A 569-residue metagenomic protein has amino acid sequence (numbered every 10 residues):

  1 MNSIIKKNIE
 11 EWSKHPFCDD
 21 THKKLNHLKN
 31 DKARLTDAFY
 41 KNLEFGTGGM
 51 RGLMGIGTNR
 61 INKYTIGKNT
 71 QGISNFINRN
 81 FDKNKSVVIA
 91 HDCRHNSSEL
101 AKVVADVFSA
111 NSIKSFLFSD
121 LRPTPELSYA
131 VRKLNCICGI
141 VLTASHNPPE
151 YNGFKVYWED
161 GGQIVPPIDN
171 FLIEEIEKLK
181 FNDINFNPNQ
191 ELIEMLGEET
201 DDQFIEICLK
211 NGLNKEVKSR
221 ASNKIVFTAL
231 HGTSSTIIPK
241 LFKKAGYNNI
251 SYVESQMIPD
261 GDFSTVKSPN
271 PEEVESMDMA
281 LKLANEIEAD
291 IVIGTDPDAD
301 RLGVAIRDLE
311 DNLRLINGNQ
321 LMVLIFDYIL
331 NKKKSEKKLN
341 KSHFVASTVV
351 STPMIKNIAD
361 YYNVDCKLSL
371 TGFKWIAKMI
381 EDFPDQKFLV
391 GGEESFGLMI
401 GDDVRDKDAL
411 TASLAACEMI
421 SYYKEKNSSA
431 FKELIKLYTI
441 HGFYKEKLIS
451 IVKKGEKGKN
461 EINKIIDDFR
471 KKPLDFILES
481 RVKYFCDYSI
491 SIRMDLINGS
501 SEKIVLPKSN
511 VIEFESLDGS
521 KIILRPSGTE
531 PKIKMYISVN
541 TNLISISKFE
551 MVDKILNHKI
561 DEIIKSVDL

Functional and structural regions predicted by a protein language model:
I4-V104, N111, I193-S222, T233: An N-terminal, well-structured beta->alpha segment
W12, R34-F39, L43, N152-S276 (+1 more regions): Gly/Ser/Thr-enriched, mixed-charge loops and adjacent short helices that form phosphate/oxyanion-binding elements
F39-N59, A144-S145, A229-I237, L241 (+4 more regions): Conserved phosphate/anionic-ligand binding catalytic regions in large, soluble enzymes, centered on
V88-Y151, K244, N248-V304: N-terminal small/polar loop signature for handling phosphorylated ligands or for N-terminal nucleophile
L100-F108, Y151-W158, D300-Q320, I355: Short Gly/Thr/Asp-enriched flexible loops that form oxyanion-binding sites at enzyme active sites
Y157-N185, N319-H343, S347-I358, A409 (+1 more regions): Glycine-rich phosphate-binding loop plus the immediately following alpha-helix
N285, A289-I291, N312, K332-R525 (+2 more regions): Phosphate-binding and adjacent anionic-ligand microenvironments
